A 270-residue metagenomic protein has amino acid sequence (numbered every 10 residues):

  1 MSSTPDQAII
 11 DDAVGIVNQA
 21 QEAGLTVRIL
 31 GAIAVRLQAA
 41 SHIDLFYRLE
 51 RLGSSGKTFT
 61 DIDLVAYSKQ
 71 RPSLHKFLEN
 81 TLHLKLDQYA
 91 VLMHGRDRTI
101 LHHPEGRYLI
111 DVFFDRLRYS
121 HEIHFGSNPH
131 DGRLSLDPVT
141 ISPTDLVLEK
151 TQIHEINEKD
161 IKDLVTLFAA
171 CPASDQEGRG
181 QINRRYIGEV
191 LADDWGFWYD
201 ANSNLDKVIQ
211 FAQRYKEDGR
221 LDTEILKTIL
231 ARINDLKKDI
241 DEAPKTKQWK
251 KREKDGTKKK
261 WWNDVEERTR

Functional and structural regions predicted by a protein language model:
M1-Y47: Helical scaffold of the NTase/Pol beta-like nucleotidyltransferase catalytic core
R28-T58, G95-R98, G106-D115: A structural preference for long, well-packed, hydrophobic secondary-structure segments
L30-L37, L64, S142-K150: Metal-dependent nucleic-acid phosphoesterase active-site entry motif
R36-Q38, S73-L74, S120-E122, E149: Short catalytic/ligand-binding loop motif for oxyanion handling, primarily in non-cytosolic enzymes, centered on
D44-L74, L164: Catalytic metal-binding acidic patch
I62, D97-T99, Y108-D111, D137-V139 (+1 more regions): Generic beta-strand structural signal
H75, E79-H121: Conserved catalytic core of two-metal-ion nucleotidyltransferases
F114-R270: Catalytic cores of NTP-dependent nucleotidyl/adenyl transfer enzymes across multiple folds
